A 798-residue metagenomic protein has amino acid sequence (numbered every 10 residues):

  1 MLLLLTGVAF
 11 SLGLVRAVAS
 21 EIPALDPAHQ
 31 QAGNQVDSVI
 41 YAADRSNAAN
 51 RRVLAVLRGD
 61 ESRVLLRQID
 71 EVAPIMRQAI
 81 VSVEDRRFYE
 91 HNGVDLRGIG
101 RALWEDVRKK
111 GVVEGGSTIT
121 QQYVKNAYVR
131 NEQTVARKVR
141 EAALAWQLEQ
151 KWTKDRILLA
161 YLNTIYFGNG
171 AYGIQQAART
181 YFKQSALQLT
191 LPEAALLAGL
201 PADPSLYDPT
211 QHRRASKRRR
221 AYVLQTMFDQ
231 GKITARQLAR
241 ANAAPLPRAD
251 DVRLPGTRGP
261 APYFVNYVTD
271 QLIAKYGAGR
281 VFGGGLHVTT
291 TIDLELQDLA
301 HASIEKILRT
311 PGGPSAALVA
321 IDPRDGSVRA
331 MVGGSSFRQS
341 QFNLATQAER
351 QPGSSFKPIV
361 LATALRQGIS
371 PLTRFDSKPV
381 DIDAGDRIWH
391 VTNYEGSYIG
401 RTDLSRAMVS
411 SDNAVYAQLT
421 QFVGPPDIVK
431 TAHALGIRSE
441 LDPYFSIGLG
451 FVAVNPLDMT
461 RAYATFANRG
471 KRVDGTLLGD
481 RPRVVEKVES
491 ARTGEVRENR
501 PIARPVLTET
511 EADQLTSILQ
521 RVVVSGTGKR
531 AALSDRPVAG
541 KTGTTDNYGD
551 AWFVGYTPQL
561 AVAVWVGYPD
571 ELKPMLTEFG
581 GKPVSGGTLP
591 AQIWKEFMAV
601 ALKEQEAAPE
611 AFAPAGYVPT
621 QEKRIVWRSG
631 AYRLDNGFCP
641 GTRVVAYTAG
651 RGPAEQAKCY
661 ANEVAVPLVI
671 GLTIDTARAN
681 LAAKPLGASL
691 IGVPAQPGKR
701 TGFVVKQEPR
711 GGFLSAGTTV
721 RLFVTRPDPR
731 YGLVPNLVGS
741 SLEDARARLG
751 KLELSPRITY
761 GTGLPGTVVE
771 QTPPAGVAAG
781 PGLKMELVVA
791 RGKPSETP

Functional and structural regions predicted by a protein language model:
M1-P311, V328-R329, K378, Q418: Juxtamembrane regions of bacterial inner-membrane/periplasmic proteins, predominantly the peptidoglycan biogenesis
R63-V72, P314-S315, R338-I359, P371-S377 (+1 more regions): Short active-site loop at a secondary-structure junction that contains or immediately precedes the catalytic residue(s)
Q78-V81, D85, Y222, M227 (+8 more regions): Active-site SXXK
Y89-I99, Y172-Q175, T234-Q237, Q339-F342 (+4 more regions): Short, well-structured active-site flanking segments
R108-Q133, V252-P260, I369-I428, N468 (+2 more regions): Conserved catalytic neighborhood of penicillin-recognizing serine enzymes
R140, I388-T392, G424-R461, T476-R481: Mid-domain, small-residue-enriched loop/turn segments at the edges of structured enzyme/sensor domains
T290-P311, L318-A320, M331, F337-F342 (+3 more regions): A penicillin-recognizing enzyme superfamily signal
A608-P798: Ligand-recognition elements built from short beta-strands and adjacent flexible loops
